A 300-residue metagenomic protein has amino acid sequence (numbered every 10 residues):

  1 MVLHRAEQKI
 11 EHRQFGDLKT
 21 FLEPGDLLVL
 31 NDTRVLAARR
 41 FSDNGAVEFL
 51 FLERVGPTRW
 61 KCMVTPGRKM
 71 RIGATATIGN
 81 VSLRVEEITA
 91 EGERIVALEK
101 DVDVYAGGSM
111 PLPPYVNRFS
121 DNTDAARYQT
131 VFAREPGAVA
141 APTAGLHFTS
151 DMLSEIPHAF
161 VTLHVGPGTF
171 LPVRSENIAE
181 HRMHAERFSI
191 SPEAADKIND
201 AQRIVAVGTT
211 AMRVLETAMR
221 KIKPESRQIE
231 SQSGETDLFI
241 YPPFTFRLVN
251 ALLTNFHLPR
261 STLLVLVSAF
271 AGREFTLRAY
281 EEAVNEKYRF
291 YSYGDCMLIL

Functional and structural regions predicted by a protein language model:
M1-L300: Surface-exposed, charge/polar-rich loops and edge strands
